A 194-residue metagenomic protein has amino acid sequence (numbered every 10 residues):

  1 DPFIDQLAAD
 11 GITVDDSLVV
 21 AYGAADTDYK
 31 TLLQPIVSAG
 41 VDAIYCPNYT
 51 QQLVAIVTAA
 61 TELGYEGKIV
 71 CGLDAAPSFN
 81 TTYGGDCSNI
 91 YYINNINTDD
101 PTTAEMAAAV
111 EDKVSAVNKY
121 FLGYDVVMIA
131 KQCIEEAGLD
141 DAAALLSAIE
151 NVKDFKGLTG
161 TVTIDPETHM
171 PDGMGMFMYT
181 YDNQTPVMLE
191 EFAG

Functional and structural regions predicted by a protein language model:
D1-G194: Extracytosolic ligand-binding ectodomains
